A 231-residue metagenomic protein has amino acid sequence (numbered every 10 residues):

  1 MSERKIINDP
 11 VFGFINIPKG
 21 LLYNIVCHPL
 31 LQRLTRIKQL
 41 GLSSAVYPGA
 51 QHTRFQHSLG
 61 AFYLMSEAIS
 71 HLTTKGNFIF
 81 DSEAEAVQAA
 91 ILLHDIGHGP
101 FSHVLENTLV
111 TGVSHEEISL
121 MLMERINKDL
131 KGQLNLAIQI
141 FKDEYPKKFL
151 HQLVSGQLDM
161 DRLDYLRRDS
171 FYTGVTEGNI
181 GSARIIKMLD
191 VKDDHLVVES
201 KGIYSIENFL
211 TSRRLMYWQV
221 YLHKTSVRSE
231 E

Functional and structural regions predicted by a protein language model:
M1-K38, A45-A89, G97-E231: Sequence-structural signature of the catalytic-core scaffold of metal-dependent phosphohydrolases that act on
